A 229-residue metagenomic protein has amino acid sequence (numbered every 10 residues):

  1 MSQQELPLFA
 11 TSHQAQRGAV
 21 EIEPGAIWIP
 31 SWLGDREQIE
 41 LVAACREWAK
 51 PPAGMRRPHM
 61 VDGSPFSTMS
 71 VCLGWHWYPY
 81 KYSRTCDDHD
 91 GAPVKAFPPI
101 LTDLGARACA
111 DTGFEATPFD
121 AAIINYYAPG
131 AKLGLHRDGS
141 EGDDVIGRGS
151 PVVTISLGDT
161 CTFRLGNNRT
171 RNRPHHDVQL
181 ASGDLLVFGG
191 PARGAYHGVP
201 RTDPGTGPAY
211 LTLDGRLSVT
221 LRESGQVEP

Functional and structural regions predicted by a protein language model:
M1-P229: Non-heme Fe(II) oxygenase metal-center motifs and adjacent flexible, charged/small-residue loops
